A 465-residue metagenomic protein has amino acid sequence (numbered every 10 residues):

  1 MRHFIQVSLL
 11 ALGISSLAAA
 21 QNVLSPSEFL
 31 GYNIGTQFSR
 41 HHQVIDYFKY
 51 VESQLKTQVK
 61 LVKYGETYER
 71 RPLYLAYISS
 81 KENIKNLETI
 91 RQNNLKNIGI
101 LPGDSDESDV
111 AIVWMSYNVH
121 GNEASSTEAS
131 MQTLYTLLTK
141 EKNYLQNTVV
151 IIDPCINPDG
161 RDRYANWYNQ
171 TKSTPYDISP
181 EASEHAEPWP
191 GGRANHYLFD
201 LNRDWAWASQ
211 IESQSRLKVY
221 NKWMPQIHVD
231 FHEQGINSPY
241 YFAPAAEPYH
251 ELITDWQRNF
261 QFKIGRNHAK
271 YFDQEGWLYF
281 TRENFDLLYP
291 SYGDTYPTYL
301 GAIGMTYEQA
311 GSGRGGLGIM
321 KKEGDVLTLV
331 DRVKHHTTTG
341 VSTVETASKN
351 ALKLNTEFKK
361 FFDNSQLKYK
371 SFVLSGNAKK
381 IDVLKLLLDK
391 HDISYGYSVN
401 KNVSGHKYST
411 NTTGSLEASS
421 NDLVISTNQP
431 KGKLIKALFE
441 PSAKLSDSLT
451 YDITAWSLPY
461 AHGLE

Functional and structural regions predicted by a protein language model:
R2-L10: Sec-dependent signal peptide recognition, specifically the positively charged N-region followed immediately by
G13-L17: N-terminal signal peptide c-region/cleavage motif recognized by signal peptidases
Q21-A124, E128-T139, N143-T148, R203 (+8 more regions): Intrinsic-disorder/low-complexity accessory segments
V150-Y164: Short, conserved secondary-structure transition motifs
D162-I178: Aromatic- and acidic-residue-enriched segments that line the glycan-binding/catalytic groove of carbohydrate-active
Y168, S183-E187, S215, Y289-G293: Alpha-helical scaffolding within the catalytic cores of extracellular/periplasmic polymer-degrading hydrolases
L198-F199, W207: Alpha/propeptide regions of enzymes that mature by internal proteolysis
Y220-Q234: Proline-aspartate-enriched helix->loop->beta-strand connector
